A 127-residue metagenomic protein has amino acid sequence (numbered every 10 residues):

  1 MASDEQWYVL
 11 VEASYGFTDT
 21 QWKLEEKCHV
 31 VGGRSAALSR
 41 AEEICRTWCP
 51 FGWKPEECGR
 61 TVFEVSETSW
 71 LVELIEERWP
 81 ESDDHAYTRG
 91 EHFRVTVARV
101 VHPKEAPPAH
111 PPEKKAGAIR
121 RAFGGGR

Functional and structural regions predicted by a protein language model:
M1-E26: Short aromatic-glycine-(Arg/Gly/Cys) micro-motifs in beta-strand/loop hairpins
V9-V11, V30, A106: Generic hydrophobic secondary-structure signal
S14-G16, G33-R34, E77-W79, V100: Generic structural motif
W22-A36: A short, exposed loop/beta-hairpin motif centered on an aromatic-Gly-Thr core
G32-S39, R46-P50: Short, well-structured hydrophobic secondary-structure segments
T47-R127: Short, mixed-charge low-complexity intrinsically disordered segments
